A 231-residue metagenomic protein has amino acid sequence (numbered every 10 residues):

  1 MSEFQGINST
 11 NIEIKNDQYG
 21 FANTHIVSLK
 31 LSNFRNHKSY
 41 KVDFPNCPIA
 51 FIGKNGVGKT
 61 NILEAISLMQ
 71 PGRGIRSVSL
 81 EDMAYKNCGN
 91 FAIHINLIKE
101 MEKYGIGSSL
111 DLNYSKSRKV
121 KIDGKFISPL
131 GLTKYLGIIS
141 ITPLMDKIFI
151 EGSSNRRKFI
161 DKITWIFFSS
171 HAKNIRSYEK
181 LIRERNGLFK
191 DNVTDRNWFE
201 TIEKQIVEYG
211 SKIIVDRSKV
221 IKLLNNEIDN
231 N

Functional and structural regions predicted by a protein language model:
M1-L68: Pre-Walker A-like glycine/lysine-rich segment at the N-terminus of P-loop NTPase domains
N46, V57, N61, V78 (+3 more regions): Generic alpha-helix structural propensity
C47, A65, Y135-G137, F159: ABC transporter nucleotide-binding domains
G53-G58, G72, G152, G210: Glycine-centered flexibility sites
L68-P71, G187: Regular, well-ordered alpha-helical segments
Q70-N155, T164-F167, H171, D229: Nucleotide-state sensing region of NTPase/ATPase domains
D146-N231: An accessory alpha-helical subdomain
